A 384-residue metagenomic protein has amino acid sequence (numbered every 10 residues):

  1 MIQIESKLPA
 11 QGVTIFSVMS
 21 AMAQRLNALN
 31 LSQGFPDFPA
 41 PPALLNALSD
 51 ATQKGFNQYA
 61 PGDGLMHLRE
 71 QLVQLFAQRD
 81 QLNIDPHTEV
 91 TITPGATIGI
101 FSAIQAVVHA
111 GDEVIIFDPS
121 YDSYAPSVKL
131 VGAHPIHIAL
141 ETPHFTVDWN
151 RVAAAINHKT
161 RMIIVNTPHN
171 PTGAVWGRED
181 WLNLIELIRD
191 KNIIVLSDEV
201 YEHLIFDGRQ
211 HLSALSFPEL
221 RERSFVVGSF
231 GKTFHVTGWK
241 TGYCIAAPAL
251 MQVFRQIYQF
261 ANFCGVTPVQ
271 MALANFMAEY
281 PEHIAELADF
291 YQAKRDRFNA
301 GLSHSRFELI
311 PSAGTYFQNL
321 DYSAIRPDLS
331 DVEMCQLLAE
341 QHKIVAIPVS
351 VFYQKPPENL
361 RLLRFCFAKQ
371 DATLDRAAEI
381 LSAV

Functional and structural regions predicted by a protein language model:
E5-G95, S102, M277-E279: N-terminal small-domain helix-loop-helix segment of the aminotransferase-like
Q74, A153, L337-A346, F352-V384: PLP-dependent enzyme catalytic core of the Aspartate aminotransferase-like
A106-V128: Conserved PLP-anchoring active-site segment centered on the Schiff-base-forming lysine
L130-I136: A short helix-loop-beta submotif of the ANL/AMP-binding
I136, T142-D207: Active-site phosphate-binding strand-loop segment of PLP-dependent enzymes
F217-V253, G265: Active-site PLP attachment segment
F254-Q259, M277-A300, P327-S330: Structural signature of PLP-dependent enzymes
A274, F290-N299, L309-S323: Conserved glycine-rich beta-strand-loop-beta hairpin in the small C-terminal domain of fold type I
